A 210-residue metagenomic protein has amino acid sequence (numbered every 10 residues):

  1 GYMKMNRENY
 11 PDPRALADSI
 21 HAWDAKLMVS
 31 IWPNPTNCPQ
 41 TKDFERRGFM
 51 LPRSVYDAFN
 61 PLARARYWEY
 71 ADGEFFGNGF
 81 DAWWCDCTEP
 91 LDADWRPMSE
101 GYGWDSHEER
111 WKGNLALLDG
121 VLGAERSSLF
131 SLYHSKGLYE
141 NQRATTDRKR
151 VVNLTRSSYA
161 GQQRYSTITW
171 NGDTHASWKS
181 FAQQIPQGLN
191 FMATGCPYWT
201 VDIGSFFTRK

Functional and structural regions predicted by a protein language model:
G1-K210: Catalytic-domain carbohydrate-binding cleft regions of carbohydrate-active enzymes
